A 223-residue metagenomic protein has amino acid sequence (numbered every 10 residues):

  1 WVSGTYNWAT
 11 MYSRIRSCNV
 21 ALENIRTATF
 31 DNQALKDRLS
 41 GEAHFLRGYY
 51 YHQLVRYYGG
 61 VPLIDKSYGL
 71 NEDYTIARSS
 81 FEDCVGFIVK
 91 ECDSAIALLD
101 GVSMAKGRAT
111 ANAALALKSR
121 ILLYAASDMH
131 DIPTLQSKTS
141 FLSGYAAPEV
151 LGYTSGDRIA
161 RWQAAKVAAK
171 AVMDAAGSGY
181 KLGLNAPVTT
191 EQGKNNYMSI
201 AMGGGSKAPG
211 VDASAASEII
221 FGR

Functional and structural regions predicted by a protein language model:
W1-Y58, E72-R108: Conserved, well-structured interaction surfaces
M11, K36, G41, A114 (+2 more regions): Hydrophobic packing residues in well-ordered alpha-helices of helical domains and bundles
E23, H52-R56, L117-S127: Short glycine/serine- and small hydrophobic-enriched flexible loop segments
H44-R47, L115-I121: TPR/Sel1-like alpha-solenoid repeat signature
G59-V61, D93, N112, R120-R223: An aromatic- and glycine-enriched ligand-binding surface/loop that stacks and positions planar moieties
K66-E72: Short linear capping/connector segments at secondary-structure termini
